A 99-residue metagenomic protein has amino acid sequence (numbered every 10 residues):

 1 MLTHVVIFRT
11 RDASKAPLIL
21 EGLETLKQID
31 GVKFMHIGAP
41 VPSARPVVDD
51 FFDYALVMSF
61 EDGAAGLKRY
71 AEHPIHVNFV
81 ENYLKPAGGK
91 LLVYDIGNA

Functional and structural regions predicted by a protein language model:
M1-Y54, E61-R69, D95-A99: Short S/T/G/P-rich N-terminal loop/turn motif that feeds into the first structured element of a domain
S59-I96: C-terminal structural segments of small proteins and small subunits
